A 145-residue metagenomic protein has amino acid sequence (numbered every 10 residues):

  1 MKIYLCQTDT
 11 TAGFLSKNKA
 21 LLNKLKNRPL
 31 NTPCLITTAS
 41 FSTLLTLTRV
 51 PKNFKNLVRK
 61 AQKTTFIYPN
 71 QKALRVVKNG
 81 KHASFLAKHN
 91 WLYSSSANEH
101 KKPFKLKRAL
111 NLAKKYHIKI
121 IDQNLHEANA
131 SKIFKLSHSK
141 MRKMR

Functional and structural regions predicted by a protein language model:
M1-R145: Active-site-adjacent structural elements in enzyme catalytic cores
